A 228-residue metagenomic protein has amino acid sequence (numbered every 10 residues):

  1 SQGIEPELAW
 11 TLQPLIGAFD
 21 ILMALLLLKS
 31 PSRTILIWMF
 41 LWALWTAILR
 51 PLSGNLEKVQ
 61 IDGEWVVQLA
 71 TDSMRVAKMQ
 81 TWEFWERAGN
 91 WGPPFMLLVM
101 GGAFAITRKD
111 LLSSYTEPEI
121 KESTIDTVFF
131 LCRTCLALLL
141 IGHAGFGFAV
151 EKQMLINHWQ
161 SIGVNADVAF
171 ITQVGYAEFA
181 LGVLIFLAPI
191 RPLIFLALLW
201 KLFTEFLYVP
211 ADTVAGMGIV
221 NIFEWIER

Functional and structural regions predicted by a protein language model:
S1-K152, A166-A180, F186-R228: Extended, low-polarity transmembrane helix blocks
M154-S161, A169: Membrane-interfacial catalytic/cofactor-binding modules of polytopic membrane enzymes
